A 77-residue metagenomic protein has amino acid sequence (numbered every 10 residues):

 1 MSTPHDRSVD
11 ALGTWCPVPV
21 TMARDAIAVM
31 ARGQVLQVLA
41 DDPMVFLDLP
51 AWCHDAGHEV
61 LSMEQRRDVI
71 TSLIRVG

Functional and structural regions predicted by a protein language model:
S2-D10: Right-handed parallel beta-helix/beta-solenoid
V9-E64: Amphipathic, hydrophobic secondary-structure cores in small proteins
T71-G77: Core SAM-dependent methyltransferase catalytic element
